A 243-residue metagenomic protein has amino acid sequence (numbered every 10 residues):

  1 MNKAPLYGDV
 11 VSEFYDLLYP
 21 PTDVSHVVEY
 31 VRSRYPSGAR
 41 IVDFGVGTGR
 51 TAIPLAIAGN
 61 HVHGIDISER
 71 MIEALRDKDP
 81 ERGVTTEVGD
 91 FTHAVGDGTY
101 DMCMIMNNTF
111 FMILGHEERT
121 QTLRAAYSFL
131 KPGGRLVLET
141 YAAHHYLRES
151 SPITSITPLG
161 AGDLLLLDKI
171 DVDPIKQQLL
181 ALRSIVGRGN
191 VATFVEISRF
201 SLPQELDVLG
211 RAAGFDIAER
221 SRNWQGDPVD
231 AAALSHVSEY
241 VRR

Functional and structural regions predicted by a protein language model:
M1-G38: Conserved class I S-adenosyl-L-methionine
G38-G47: Conserved class I S-adenosyl-L-methionine
G49-H93: Class I SAM-dependent methyltransferase SAM/SAH-binding core
H93-M102: A short acidic, Gly/Pro-enriched loop at the edge of an enzyme's catalytic core that lines a small-molecule cofactor
D101-E117: A short SAM/SAH-binding and catalytic strip from SAM-dependent methyltransferases
T120-P132: A short glycine-rich, Lys/Arg-flanked "PGG" loop and its adjoining helix->strand segment in the class I
V137-V208: SAM-dependent methyltransferase
P203-R243: C-terminal lobe and adjacent flexible extensions of AdoMet/dcAdoMet transferase-like proteins
